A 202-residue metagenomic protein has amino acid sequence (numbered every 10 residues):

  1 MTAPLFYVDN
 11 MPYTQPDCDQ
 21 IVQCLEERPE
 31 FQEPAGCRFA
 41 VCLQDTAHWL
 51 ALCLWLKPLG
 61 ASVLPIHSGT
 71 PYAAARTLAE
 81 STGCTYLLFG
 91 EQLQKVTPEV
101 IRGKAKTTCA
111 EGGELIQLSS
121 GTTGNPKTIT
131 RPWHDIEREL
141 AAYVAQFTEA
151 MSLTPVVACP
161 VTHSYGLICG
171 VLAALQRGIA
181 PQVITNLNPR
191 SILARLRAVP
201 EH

Functional and structural regions predicted by a protein language model:
T2-Q32, R131-H134: Conserved AMP-binding/adenylate-forming core of the ANL superfamily
T14-P16, E114-A141: Conserved AMP-binding A3 loop
E27-G69, L153-V161: Conserved AMP-binding/adenylate-forming
P34-R38, G60, C84, A110-E114 (+2 more regions): A general structural motif
H48, T70-A73, L187-S191: Short acidic loop-to-helix transition motifs that present clustered carboxylates
G60, T122, G178: Conserved G/P- and acidic residue-centered "switch" motifs that form tight phosphate/ATP-binding loops in soluble
E80-G90, I129-Q146, A150-H202: AMP-binding/adenylate-forming
I101-L118, T148-V156: Conserved pre-ATP/AMP-binding loop-to-beta segment of ANL
